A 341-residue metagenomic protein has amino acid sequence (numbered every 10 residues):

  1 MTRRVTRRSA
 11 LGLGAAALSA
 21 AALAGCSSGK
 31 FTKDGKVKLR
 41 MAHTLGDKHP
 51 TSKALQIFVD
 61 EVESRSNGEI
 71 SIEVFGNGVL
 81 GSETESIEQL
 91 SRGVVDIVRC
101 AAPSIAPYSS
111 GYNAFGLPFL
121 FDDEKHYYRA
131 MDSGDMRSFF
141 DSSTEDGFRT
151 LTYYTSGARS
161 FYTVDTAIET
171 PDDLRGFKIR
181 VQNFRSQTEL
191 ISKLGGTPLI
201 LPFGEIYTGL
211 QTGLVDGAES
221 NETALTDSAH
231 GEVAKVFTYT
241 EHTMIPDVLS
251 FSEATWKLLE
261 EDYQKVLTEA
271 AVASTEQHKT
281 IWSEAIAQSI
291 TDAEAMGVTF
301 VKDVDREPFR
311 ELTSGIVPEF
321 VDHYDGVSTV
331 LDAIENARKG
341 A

Functional and structural regions predicted by a protein language model:
T2-K125, D135, S143-A341: N-terminal secretory/targeting leader peptides
